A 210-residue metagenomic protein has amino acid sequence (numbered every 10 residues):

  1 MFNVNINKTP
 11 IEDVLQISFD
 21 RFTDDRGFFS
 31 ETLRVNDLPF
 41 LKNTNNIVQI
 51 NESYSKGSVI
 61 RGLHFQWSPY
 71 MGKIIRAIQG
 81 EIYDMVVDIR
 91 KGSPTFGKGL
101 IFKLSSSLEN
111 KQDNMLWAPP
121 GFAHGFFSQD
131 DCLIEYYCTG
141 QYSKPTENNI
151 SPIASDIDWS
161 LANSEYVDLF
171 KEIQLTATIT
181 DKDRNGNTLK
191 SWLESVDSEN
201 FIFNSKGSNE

Functional and structural regions predicted by a protein language model:
M1-K111, C132, Q141-P145, I150-E210: Non-catalytic, conserved peripheral segments adjacent to functional cores
S105-D131, C138-T139: Conserved metal-binding segment of the jelly-roll/cupin
